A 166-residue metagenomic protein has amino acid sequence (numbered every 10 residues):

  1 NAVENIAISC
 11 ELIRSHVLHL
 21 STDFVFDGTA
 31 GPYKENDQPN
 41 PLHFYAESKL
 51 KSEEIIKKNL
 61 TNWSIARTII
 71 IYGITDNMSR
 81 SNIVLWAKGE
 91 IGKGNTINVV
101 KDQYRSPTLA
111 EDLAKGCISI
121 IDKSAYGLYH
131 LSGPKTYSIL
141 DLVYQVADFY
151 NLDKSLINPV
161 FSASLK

Functional and structural regions predicted by a protein language model:
N1-L18, L50, I55: NAD(P)-cofactor binding segment of oxidoreductase domains
L18-H19, I65: Hydrophobic residues in well-ordered beta-strands that form the structural core
L20-H43: Active-site "gating" loop of Rossmann-like NAD(P)-dependent oxidoreductase/epimerase domains
T22, T68, G133: Short acidic donor-binding/metal-coordinating loop in glycosyltransferase active sites
L42-Y45, D102: Catalytic tyrosine of NAD(P)H-dependent dehydrogenase/reductases that use a Tyr as the general acid/base
Y45, K49, R67: Active-site YXXXK catalytic motif of short-chain dehydrogenase/reductase
E54-R105, E111-D112, S119: NAD(P)-dependent short-chain dehydrogenase/reductase
G116, K123-K166: Mid/C-terminal beta-alpha module of Rossmann-like enzyme folds, strongest in SDR-family dehydrogenases/epimerases
